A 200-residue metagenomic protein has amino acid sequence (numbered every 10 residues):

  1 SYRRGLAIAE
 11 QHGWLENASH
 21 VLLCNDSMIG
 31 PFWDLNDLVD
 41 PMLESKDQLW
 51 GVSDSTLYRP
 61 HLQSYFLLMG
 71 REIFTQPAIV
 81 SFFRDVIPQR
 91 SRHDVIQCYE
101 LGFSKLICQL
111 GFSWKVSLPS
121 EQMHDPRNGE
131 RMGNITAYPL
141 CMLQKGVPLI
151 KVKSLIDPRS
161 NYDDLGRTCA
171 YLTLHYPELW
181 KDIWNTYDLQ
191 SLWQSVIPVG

Functional and structural regions predicted by a protein language model:
S1-G200: ER/Golgi luminal nucleotide-sugar-dependent glycosyltransferases, focusing on the catalytic module
